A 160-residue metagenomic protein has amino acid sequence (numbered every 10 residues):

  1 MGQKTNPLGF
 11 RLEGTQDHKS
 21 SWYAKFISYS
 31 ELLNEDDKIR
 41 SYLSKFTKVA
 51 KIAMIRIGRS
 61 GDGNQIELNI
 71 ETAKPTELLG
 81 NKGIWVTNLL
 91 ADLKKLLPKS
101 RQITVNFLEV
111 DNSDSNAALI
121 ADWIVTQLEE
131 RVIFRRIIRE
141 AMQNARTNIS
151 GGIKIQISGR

Functional and structural regions predicted by a protein language model:
M1-K82, V86: N-terminal, positively charged regions that mediate nucleic acid binding
M1-L8, L12-T15, V105-R160: Positively charged, low-complexity, intrinsically disordered RNA-binding extensions
S28-S30, K99-Q102, R135-R139: Short C-terminal domain-edge/linker segments immediately following a structured domain
L32, D36-R40, L79-V86, L90 (+3 more regions): Generic alpha-helical secondary structure
R40, S44, L90-K94, V125 (+1 more regions): Generic solvent-exposed, charged/amphipathic alpha-helical segments that serve as macromolecular interface scaffolds
S44-M54, L97-R101, N148-G151: Short secondary-structure junctions
R56-A73, I103-A121: Short, charge-patterned binding micro-sites
L78-N106: Acidic, low-complexity central loop/insert segments
